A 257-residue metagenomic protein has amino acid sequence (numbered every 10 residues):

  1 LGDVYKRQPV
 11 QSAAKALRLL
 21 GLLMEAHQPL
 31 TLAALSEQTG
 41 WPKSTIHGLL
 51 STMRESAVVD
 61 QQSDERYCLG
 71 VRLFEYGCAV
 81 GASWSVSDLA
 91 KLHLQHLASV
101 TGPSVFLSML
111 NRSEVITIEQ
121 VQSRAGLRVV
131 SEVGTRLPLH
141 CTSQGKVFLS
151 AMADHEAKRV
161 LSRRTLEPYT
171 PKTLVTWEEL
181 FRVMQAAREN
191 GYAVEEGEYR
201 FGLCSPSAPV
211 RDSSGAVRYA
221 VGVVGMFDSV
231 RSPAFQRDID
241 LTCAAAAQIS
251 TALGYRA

Functional and structural regions predicted by a protein language model:
L1-Y5: Short, small-residue-biased leader/transition segments that mark boundaries at the very start of proteins
L23-H27: Short helix-capping/hinge SLiMs at alpha-helix to coil transitions
A34-S36: A short acidic, leucine-rich amphipathic alpha-helix
T52-M53, A187: Basic amphipathic alpha-helical segments that dock to polyanions
R54-D64, C68: Beta-hairpin "wing" of winged helix-turn-helix
E65-R164: Amphipathic alpha-helical effector-binding/dimerization core of metabolite-sensing transcriptional regulators
T176-A246: Extended hydrophobic
